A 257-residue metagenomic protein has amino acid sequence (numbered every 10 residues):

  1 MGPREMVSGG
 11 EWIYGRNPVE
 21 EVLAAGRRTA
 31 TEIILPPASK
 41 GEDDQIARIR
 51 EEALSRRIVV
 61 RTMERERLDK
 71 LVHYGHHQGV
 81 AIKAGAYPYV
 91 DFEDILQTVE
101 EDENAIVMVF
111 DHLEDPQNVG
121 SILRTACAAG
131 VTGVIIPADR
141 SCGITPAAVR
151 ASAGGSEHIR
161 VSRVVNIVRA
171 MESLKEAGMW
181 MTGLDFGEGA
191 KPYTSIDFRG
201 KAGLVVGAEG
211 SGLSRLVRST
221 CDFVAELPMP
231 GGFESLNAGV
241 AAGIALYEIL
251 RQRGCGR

Functional and structural regions predicted by a protein language model:
M1-Q97: N-terminal positively charged helical leader segments and presequences
R4-E5, E21, L113, I122-T125 (+2 more regions): Hydrophobic, well-ordered secondary-structure scaffolds
R27-R28, L35, D43-Q45, E51-E52 (+4 more regions): RNA substrate-binding interface of SAM-dependent RNA methyltransferases
S39, A86-P88, L113-D115, F186-G189 (+2 more regions): Short glycine-rich anion-binding loops that position phosphate/pyrophosphate groups of nucleotides and phosphorylated
E64, D111, P137-A138, I159 (+3 more regions): Short beta->alpha connector loops at strand-helix junctions that form conserved, small/polar/Pro-enriched
H77-V80, R150-G155, R199-A202: Short, hinge-like loop/turn segments at secondary-structure boundaries
A147-G155, R215-R257: Structured adenosyl-cofactor binding patch, chiefly the S-adenosyl-L-methionine
